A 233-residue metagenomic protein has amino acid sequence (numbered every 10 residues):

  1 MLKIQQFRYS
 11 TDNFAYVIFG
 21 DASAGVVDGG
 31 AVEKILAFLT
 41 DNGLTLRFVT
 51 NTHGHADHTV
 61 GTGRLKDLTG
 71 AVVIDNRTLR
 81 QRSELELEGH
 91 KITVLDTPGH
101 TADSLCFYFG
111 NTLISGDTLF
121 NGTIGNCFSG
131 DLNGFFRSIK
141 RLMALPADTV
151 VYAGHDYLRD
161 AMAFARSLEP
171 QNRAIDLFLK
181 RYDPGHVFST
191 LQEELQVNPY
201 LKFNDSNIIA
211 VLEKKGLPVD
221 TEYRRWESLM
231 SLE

Functional and structural regions predicted by a protein language model:
M1-L44, L79-A165, E227: Catalytic core of the metallo-beta-lactamase
N13, N51, T62, N172 (+1 more regions): Asparagine-centered polar/low-complexity signal
A24, L44-F48, L68, F135 (+2 more regions): Short, low-complexity, polar/charged sequence segments that are solvent-exposed and flexible
V32-D75: Active-site metal-binding motif and surrounding structural segment of the metallo-beta-lactamase
R47, H53-H58, N76-T78, H100 (+5 more regions): Short, surface-exposed, polar/charged, turn-prone segments marking secondary-structure boundaries
K66-T69, H90-V94, L168-P170: Short, hinge-like loop/turn segments at secondary-structure boundaries
K140, A144-V150, R159-E233: Accessory terminal helices/loops
